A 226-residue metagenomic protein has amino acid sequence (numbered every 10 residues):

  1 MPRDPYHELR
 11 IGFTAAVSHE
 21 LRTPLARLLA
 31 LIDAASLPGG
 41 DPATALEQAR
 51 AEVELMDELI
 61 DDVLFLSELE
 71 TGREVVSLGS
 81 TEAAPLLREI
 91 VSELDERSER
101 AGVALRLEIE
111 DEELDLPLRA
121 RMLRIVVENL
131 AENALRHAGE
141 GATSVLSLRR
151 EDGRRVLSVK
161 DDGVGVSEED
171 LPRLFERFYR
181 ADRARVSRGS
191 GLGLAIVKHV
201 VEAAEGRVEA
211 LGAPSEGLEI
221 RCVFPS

Functional and structural regions predicted by a protein language model:
A51-M56: Short alpha-helical segment of the dimerization/phosphotransfer core of two-component systems
T71-V76, D115-L118: Conserved micro-motifs of the catalytic ATP-binding
S77-S80, E99, A104-L114: Conserved catalytic submotifs in the C-terminal HATPase_c
N133-L135: Short helix-loop "hinge" at the ATP-lid/N-box region of the Bergerat-fold HATPase_c
G141-G153: Short beta-strand/loop element within the Bergerat-fold HATPase_c
V166-F178: Short conserved segment of the HATPase_c
E205-R207: Conserved glycine-rich
